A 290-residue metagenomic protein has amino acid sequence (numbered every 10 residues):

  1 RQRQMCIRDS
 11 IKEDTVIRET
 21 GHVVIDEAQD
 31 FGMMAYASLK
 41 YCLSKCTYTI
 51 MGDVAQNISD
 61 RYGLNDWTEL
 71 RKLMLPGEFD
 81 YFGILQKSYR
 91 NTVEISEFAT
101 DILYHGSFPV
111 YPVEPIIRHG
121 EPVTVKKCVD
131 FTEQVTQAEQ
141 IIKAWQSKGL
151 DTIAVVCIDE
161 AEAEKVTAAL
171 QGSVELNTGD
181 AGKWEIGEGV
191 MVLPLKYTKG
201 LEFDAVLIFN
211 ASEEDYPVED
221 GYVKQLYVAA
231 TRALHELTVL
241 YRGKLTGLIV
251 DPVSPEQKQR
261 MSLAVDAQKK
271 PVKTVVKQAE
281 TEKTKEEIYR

Functional and structural regions predicted by a protein language model:
Q2-I7: Short, small-residue-biased leader/transition segments that mark boundaries at the very start of proteins
K12-H22, Q29-R290: Conserved helicase motor core of SF1/SF2 NTP-dependent helicases
